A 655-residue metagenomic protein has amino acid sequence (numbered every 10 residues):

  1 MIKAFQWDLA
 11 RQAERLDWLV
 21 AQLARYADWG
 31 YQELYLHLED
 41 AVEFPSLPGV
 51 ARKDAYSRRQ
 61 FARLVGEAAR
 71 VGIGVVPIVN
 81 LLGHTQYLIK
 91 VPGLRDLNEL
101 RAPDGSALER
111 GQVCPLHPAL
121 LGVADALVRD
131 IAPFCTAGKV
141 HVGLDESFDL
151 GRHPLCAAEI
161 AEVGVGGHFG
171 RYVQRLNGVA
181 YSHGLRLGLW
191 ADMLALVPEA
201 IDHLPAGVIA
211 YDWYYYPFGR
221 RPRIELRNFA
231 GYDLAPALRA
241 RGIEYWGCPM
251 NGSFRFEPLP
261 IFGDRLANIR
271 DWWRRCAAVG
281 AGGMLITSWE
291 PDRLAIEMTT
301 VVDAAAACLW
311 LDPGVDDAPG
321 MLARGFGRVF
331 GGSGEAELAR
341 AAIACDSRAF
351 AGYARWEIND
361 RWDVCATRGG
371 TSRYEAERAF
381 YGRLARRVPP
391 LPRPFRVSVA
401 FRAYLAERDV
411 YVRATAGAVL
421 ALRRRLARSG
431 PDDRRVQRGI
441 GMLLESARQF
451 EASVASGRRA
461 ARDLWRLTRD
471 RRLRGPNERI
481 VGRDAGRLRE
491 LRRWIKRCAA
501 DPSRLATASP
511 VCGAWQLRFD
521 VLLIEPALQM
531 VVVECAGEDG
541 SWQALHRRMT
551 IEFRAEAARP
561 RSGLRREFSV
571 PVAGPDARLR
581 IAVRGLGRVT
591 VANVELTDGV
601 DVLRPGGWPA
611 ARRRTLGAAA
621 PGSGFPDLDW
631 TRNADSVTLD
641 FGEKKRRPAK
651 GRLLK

Functional and structural regions predicted by a protein language model:
K3, L19-V20, A24, R63-G66 (+6 more regions): Substrate-binding groove of N-acetylhexosamine-processing glycoside hydrolases
A27, Y35-G74, H84-G122, T136 (+2 more regions): Aromatic- and acidic-residue-enriched carbohydrate-binding clefts of CAZyme catalytic domains
S509-Q516, T597-D629, F641: Extracellular carbohydrate-recognition regions
P526-V533: Beta-strand acidic-aromatic groove motif in beta-rich domains, primarily in extracellular
W542-G574, R614-L616, A620-L628: Extracellular carbohydrate recognition and processing domains and analogous Trp-centered ligand-binding platforms
I581-G587: Short beta-strand-plus-loop segments that form exposed binding edges in beta-rich domains
A592-L596: Extracellular beta-strand elements of beta-rich domains used for carbohydrate recognition/degradation or cell-matrix
K644-L653: Positively charged N-terminal leader segments that act as targeting/secretion signals
